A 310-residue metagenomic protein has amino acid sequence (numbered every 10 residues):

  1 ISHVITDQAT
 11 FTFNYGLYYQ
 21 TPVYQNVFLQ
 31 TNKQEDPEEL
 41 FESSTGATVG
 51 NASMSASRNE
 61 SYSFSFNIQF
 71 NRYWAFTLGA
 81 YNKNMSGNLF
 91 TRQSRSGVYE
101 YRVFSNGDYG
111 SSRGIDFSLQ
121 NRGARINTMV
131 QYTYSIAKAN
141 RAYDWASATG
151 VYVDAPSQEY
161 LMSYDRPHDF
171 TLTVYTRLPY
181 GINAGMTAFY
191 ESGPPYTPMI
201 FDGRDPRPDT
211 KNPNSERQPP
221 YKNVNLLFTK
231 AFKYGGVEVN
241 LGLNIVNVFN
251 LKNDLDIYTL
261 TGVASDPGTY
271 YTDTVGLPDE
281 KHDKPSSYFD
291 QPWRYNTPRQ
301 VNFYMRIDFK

Functional and structural regions predicted by a protein language model:
I1-V4, L17, A56, I68 (+7 more regions): Residue-level signature of outer-membrane beta-barrel architecture
Q8, Y18-P22, N59, N71-Y73 (+6 more regions): Structural signature of outer-membrane beta-barrel domains
Q8-F11, R72-F76, R125-M129, G181-A184 (+1 more regions): Repeated loop/turn-to-beta-strand initiation elements of outer-membrane beta-barrel proteins
Q8-T10, Y18-T77, N82-N84, S96-R122 (+2 more regions): Outer-membrane beta-barrel signature, preferentially recognizing the C-terminal barrel domain of Gram-negative
Y24-Q30, P37-F41, L89-S96, S135 (+3 more regions): Outer-membrane beta-barrel translocator domains and adjoining extracellular loop/strand segments of Gram-negative
K33-A47, R92-E100, W145-A155, D202-T210 (+1 more regions): Flexible, solvent-exposed coil segments and beta strand-coil junctions, predominantly the extracellular/periplasmic
T77-S86, Y99-P198, R306: Gram-negative outer-membrane beta-barrel transporters
G181, F189-D205, K230-K310: C-terminal beta-signal and adjacent terminal beta-strands/loops of Gram-negative outer-membrane beta-barrel proteins
